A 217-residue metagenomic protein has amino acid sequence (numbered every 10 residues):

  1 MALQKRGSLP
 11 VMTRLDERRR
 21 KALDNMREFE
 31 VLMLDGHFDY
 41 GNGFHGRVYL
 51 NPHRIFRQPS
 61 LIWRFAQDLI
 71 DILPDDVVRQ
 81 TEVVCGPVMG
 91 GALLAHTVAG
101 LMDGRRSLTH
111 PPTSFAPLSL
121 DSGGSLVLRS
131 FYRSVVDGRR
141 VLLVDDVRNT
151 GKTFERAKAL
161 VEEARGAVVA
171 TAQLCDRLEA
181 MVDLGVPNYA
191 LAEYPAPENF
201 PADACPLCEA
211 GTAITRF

Functional and structural regions predicted by a protein language model:
A2-N25, R156-F217: PRPP-dependent phosphoribosyltransferase catalytic core
A2-Q80: Active-site-facing substrate-recognition patch
V78-M89: Short glycine-rich phosphate-binding loop at a beta-alpha junction
E82, R139, V169: Conserved acidic residues
M89-L142, K152: Short, glycine/charge-rich flexible loops or terminal/linker lids adjacent to PRPP-binding catalytic cores
